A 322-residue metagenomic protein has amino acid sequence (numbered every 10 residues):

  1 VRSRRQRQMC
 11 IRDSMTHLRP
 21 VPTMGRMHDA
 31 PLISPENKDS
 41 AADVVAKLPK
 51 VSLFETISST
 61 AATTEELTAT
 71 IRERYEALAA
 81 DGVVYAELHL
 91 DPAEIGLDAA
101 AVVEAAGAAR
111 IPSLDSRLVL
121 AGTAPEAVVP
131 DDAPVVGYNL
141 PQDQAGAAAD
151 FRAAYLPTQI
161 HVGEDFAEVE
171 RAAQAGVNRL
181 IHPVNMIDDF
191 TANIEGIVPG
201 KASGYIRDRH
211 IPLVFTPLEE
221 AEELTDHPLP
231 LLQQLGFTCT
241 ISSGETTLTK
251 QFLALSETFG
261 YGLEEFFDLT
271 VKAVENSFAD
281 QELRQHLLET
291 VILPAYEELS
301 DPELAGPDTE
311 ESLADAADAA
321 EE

Functional and structural regions predicted by a protein language model:
V1-I11: Single conserved hydrophobic/aromatic residue that forms the stacking wall/gate of nucleotide- or nucleobase-binding
R12-P20, P141, H161-G163, H182: Histidine-centered divalent metal-coordination motifs
M15, G82, D280: Conserved, mostly hydrophobic/aromatic
M15, T158-E164, F215-E219, L232-L248: Short acidic/histidine-rich active-site segments
M24-H89, A101-I111: Alpha-helical scaffold segments that flank or form the walls of functional sites
D39, A254, G260-E322: Mid-to-C-terminal alpha-helical segments outside catalytic/metal-binding sites
A101-P112, R117, E126-R179, A192-I211 (+2 more regions): Histidine/acidic residue-rich metal-binding segments in metalloenzymes
L180-F190, E245, D280: Glycine-rich phosphate-binding active-site loops on the catalytic face of alpha/beta enzymes
